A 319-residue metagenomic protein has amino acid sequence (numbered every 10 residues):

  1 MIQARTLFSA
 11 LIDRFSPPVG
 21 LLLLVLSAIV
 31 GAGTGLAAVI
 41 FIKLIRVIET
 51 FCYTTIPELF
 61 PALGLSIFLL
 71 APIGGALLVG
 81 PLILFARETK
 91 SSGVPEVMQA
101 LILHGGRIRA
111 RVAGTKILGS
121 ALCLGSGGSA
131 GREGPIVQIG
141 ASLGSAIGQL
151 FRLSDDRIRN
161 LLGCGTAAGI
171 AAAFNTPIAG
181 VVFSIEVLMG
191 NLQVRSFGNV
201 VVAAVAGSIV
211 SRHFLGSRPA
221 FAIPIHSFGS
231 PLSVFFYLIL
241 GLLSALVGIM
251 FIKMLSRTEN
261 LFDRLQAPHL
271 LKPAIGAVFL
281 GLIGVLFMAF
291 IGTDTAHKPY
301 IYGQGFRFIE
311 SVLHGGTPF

Functional and structural regions predicted by a protein language model:
M1-F319: Alpha-helical transmembrane segments and immediately membrane-proximal extracytoplasmic
